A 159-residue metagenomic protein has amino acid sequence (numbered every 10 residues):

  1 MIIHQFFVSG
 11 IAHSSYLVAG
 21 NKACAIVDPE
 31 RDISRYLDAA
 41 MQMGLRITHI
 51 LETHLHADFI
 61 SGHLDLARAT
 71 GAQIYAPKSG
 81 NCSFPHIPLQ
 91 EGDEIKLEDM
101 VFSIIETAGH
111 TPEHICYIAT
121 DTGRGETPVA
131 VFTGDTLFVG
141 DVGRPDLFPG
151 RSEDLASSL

Functional and structural regions predicted by a protein language model:
M1-R46, Y117-G134, G140: Conserved beta-strand hairpin/beta-sheet module of binuclear metal-dependent hydrolase folds, prominently
V18, D28, H54, L66 (+4 more regions): Divalent metal-coordination and catalytic microenvironments
I26-V27, I47-H56, Y75-S79, T107-G109 (+1 more regions): Active-site neighborhood of phospho(di)ester-bond hydrolases with catalytic His/Asp-centered motifs
I33-Y75: Active-site metal-binding motif and surrounding structural segment of the metallo-beta-lactamase
S34, L55-I60, N81-F84, P112-E113 (+1 more regions): Active-site environment of divalent metal-dependent phosphoester hydrolases
Y75-K78, S83-K96: Glycine/small-residue-rich loop that forms an oxyanion/phosphate-binding "nest" at active or ligand-binding sites
G140-L159: Cap/insert and terminal regions of metallo-dependent hydrolase folds
